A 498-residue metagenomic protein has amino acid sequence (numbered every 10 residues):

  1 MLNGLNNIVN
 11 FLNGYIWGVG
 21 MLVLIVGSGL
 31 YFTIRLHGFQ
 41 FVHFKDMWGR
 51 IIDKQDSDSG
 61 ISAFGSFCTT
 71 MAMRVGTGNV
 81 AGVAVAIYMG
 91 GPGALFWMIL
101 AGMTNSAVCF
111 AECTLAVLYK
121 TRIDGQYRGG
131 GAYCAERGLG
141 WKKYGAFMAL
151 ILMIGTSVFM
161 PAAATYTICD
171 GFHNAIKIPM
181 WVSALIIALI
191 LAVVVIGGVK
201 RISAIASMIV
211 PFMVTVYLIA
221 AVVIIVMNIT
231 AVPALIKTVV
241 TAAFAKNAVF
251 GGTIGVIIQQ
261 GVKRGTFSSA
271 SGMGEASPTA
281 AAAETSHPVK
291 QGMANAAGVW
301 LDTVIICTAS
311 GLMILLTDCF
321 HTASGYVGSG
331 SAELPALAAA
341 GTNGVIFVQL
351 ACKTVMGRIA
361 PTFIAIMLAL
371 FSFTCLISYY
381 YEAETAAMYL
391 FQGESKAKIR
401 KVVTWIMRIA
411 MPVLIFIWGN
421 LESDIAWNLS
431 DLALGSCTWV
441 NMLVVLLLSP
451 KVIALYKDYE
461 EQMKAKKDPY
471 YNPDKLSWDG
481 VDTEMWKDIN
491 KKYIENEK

Functional and structural regions predicted by a protein language model:
M1-T77, I87-G93, L446-K498: N-terminal alpha-helical transmembrane segments of multi-pass membrane transport and channel/translocase proteins
L22-G27, S62-T70, W141-G155, L185-I186 (+5 more regions): Select transmembrane alpha-helical segments in multipass membrane proteins
L24-Y31, R35-W48, T167-F172, P179-I187 (+3 more regions): Membrane-interface loop-to-helix entry segments
S28-T33, A101-G125, G131-A132, E136-V195 (+2 more regions): Helix-loop-helix module between adjacent transmembrane segments
G38-A63, V85-I87, G91, L95 (+4 more regions): Flexible loop linkers connecting adjacent transmembrane helices in multi-pass alpha-helical membrane transporters
D56-M89, L115-L118, D124-A132, E136 (+2 more regions): Alpha-helical membrane segments and immediately flanking helix-loop junctions that form or couple to the substrate/ion
T104-E112, L185-V199, V210-T230, K263-R264 (+2 more regions): Selective recognition of specific alpha-helical transmembrane segments in multi-pass small-molecule
A111-Y119, D124, V222-T238, G252 (+2 more regions): Extracellular/periplasmic helix-exit of transmembrane alpha-helices
